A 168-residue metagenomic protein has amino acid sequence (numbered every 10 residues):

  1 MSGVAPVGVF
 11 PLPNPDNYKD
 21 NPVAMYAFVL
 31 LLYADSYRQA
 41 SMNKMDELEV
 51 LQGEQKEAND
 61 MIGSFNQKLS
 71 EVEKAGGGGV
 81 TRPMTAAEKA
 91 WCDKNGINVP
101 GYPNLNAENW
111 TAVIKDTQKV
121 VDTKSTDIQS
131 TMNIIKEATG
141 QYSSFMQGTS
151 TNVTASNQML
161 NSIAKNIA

Functional and structural regions predicted by a protein language model:
M1-P11: Short, intrinsically disordered N-terminal pre-domain segments
V9-G77, P100-A168: Amphipathic alpha-helical polymerization modules
G76-G79, A87-G96, N104: Extended, amphipathic alpha-helical coiled-coil scaffold segments used for oligomerization/tethering in eukaryotic
